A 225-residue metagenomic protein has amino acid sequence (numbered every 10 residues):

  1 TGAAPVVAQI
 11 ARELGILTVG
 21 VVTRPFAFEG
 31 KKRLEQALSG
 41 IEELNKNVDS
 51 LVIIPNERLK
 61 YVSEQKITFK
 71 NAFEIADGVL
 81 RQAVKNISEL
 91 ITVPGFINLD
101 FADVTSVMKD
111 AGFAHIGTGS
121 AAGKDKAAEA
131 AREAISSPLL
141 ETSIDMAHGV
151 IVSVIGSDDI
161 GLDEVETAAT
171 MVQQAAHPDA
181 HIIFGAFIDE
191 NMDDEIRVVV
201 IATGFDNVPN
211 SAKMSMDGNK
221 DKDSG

Functional and structural regions predicted by a protein language model:
T1-G225: Tubulin/FtsZ superfamily GTPase core signature
